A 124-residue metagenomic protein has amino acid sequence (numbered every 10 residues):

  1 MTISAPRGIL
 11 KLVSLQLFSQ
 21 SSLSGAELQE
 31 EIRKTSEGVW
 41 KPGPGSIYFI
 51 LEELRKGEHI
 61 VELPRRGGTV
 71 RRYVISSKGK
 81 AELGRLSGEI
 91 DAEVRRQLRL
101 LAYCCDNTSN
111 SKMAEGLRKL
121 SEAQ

Functional and structural regions predicted by a protein language model:
T2-S46: N-terminal helix-turn-helix DNA-binding core of bacterial DNA-binding proteins
Y48-R55: Short, hydrophobic-biased segments on the C-terminal half of alpha helices that form "recognition helices"
E58: Glycine-centered, phosphate/nucleic-acid-interacting loop/turn motifs that mediate DNA/RNA or nucleotide
E62: Short beta-strand "wing" residues that participate in macromolecule-binding interfaces
R66-S87: Basic, amphipathic "hinge/linker" alpha-helix immediately C-terminal to the N-terminal HTH DNA-binding motif
G84-Q124: Amphipathic alpha-helical dimerization/coiled-coil segments that flank or bridge DNA-binding/regulatory modules
